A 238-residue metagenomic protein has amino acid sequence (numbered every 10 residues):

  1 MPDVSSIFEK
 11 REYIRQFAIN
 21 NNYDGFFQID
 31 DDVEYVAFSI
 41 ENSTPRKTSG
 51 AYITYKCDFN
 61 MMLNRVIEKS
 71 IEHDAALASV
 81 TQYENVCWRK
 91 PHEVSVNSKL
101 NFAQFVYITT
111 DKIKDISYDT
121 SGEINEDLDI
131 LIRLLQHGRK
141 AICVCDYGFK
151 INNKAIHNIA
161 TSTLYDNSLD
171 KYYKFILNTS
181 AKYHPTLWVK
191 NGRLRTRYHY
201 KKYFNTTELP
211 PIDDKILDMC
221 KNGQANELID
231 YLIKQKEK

Functional and structural regions predicted by a protein language model:
M1-I29, E34-T48: Active-site-proximal specificity loops/subdomain of glycosyltransferases
E12-Q16, V94-S95, F204: Short, surface-exposed amphipathic charged segments that create phosphate/polyanion-binding patches used for binding
N20-N21, E72-H73, H137, K182: Alpha-helix C-cap/termination motif
G25-I29, A76-T81, A141-C145, W188-K190: A structural signal for short, well-ordered beta-strand segments and their strand-loop junctions that often border
D32, E84, G148-F149: Conserved beta-strand edge residues that scaffold enzyme active sites
Y35-D129, Q136: Conserved catalytic core of nucleotide-sugar-dependent glycosyltransferases
G122-K238: C-terminal catalytic/acceptor-binding lobe
